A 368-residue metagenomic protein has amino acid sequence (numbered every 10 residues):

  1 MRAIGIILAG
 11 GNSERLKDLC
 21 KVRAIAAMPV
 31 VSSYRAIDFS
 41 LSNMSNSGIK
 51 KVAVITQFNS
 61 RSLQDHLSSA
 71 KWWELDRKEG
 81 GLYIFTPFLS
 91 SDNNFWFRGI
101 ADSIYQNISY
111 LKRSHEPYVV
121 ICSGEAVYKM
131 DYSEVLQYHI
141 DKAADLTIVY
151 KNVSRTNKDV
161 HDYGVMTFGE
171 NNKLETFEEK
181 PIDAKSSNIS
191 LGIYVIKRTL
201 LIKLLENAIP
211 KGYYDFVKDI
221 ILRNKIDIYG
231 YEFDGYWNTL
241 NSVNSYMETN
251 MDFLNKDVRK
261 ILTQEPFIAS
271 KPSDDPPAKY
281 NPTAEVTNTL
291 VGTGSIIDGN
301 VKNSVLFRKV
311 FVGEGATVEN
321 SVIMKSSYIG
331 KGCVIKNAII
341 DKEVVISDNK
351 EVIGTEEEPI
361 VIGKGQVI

Functional and structural regions predicted by a protein language model:
M1-F253, E358, I362-K364: Unchanged
M1-I4, T199, E206-I368: Left-handed beta-helix
